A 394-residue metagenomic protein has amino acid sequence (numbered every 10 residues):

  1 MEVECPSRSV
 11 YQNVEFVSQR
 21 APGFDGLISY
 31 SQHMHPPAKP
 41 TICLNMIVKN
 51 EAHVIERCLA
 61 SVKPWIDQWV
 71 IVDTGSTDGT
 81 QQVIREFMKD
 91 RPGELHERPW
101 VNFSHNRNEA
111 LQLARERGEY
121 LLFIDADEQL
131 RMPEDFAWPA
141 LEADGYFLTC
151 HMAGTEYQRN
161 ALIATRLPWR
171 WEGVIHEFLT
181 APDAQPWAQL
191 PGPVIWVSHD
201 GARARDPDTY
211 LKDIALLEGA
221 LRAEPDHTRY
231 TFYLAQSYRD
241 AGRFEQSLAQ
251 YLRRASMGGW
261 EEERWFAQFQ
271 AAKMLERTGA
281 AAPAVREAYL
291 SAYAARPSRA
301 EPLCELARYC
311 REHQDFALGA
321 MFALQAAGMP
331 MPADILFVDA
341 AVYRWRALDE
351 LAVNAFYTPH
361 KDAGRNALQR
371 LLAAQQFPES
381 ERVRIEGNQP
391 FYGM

Functional and structural regions predicted by a protein language model:
D25-A60: N-proximal low-complexity "stem/linker" segments adjacent to membrane-targeting elements
Y30-H35, T41, S104-Q112, G118-I124 (+3 more regions): Catalytic-site signature of metal-activated, phosphate-bearing donor transferases, centered on the GT-A/GT-A-like
S61, D73-I84, M88, W100: A conserved acidic beta->alpha catalytic loop
D67-G75, H96: Short beta-strand/loop segment that forms part of the nucleotide-sugar
Y233, Q270, E305, E350 (+1 more regions): "A position-specific structural signal for the A-helix of alpha-solenoid helical repeats
Y238, L275, C310, N354-A355 (+1 more regions): Residue at a conserved register position within TPR or TPR-like alpha-solenoid repeats
